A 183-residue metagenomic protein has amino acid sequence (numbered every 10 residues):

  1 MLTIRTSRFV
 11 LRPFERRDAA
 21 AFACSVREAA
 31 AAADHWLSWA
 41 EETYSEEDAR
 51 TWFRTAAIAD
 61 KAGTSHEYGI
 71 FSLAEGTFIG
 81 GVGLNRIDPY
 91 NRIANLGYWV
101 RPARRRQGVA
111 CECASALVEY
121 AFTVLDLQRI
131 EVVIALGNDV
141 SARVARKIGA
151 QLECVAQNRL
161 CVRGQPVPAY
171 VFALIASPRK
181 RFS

Functional and structural regions predicted by a protein language model:
M1-A21, S25-A32, E67-S183: Acyl-donor (CoA/ACP) binding surface of acyl/acetyltransferases
D34-T55: Conserved GNAT-fold acetyl-CoA-binding loop/helix
W36, A40, G63-E67, Q128: Short, polar/charged, Gly/Pro-enriched helix-capping and turn/loop motifs at alpha-helix termini and inter-helix linkers
T55-A57, R159-L160: Short, P/G- and charge-enriched loop/turn segments at secondary-structure junctions
I58-G63, A150: Short loop/turn motifs at secondary-structure junctions and domain boundaries
